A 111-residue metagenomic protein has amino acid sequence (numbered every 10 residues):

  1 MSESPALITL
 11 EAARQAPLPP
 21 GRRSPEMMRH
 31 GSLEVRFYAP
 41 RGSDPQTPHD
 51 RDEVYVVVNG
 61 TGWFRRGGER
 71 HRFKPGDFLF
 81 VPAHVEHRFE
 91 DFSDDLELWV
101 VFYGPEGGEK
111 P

Functional and structural regions predicted by a protein language model:
M1-T47: A short, N-terminal "cap"/entry segment at the start of jelly-roll beta-barrel domains of the cupin/DSBH fold
G31, R65-E69, F92: Short strand-coil-strand connectors
E34, W63-R65, R88, E97: General beta-strand recognition
P48-D50, F92-S93: Short glycine/proline-enriched turns and hinge-like loops at secondary-structure junctions
H49-F64: Short, conserved beta-strand element in jelly-roll/cupin
G68-A83: Short acidic-glycine-tyrosine-enriched beta hairpin
A83-E109: Ligand-binding loop in jelly-roll beta-barrel domains
